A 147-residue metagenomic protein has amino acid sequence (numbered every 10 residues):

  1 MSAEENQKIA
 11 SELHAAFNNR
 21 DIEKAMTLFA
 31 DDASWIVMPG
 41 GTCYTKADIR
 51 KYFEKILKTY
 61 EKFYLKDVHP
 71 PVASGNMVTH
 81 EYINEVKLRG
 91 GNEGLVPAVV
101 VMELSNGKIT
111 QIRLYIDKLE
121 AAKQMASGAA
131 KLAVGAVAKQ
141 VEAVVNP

Functional and structural regions predicted by a protein language model:
M1-D31, A130-P147: Short, low-complexity N-terminal intrinsically disordered segments enriched in polar/charged residues
A10-L13, A25-M26, A33, T45 (+5 more regions): Hydrophobic pocket/interface hotspot
I22-N76: A solvent-exposed, acidic/Ser-Thr-rich amphipathic alpha-helical stretch
F53, K66-P71, N84, P97-E103: Hydrophobic/aromatic beta-strand elements that line small-molecule binding cavities or substrate pockets in beta-rich
T59-K62, E85-G94: Short, cysteine-centered beta-strand-loop-beta hairpins and adjacent loop/turn segments enriched in charged/polar
G75-N84: A short hydrophobic beta-strand element
P97, V101-A126: Short beta-strand edge/turn micro-motifs at domain boundaries
